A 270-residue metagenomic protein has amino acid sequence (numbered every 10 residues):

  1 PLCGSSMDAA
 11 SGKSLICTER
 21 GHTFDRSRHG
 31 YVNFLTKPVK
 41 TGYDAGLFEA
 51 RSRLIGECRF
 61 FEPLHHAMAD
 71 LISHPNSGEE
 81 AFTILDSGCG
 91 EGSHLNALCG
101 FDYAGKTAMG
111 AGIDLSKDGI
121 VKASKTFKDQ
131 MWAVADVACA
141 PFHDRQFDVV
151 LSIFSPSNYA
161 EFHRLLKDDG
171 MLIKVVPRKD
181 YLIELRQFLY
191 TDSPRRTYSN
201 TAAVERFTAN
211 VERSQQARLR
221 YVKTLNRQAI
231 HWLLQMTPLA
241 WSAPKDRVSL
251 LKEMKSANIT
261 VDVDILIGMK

Functional and structural regions predicted by a protein language model:
P1-T41: N-terminal auxiliary segments of SAM/dcSAM-dependent transferases
K40-A67: Class I SAM-dependent methyltransferase Rossmann-like catalytic core, especially the SAM/SAH-binding loop
E79-G90: Conserved class I S-adenosyl-L-methionine
E91-G105: Conserved SAM-binding loop of SAM-dependent methyltransferases across substrates and taxa, primarily the Class I
K128-A140: Conserved SAM-binding strand-loop segment of SAM-dependent methyltransferases
A138-V149: A short acidic, Gly/Pro-enriched loop at the edge of an enzyme's catalytic core that lines a small-molecule cofactor
G170-P177: Conserved beta-strand signature within the Rossmann-like core of class I S-adenosyl-L-methionine
R218-K270: Conserved Class I S-adenosyl-L-methionine
